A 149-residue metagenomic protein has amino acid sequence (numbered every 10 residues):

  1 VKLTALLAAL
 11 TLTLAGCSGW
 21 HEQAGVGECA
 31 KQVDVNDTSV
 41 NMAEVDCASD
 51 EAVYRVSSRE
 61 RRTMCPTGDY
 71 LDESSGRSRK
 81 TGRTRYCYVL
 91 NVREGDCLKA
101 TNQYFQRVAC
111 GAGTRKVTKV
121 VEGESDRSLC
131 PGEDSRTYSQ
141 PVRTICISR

Functional and structural regions predicted by a protein language model:
V1-C17: Sec-dependent bacterial lipoprotein signal peptides
C17-R149: Primary mode marks residue(s) on the alpha4-beta5-alpha5 output face of response regulator receiver
